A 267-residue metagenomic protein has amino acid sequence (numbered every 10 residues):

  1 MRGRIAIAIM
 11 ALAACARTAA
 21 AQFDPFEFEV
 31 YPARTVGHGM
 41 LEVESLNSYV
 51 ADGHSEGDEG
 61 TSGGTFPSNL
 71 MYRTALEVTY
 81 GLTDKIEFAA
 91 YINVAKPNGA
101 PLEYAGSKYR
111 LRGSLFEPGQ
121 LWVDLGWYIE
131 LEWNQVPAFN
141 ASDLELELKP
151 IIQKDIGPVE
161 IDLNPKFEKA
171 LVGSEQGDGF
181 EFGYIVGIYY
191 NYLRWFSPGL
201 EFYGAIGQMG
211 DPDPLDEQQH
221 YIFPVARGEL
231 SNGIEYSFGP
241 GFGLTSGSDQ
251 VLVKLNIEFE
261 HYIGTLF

Functional and structural regions predicted by a protein language model:
M1-R4: Positively charged n-region of N-terminal signal peptides that target proteins for export
A6-A14: Bacterial N-terminal signal peptides
C15-A21: Sec/Tat signal peptide C-region and signal peptidase I cleavage site
A21-F267: Transmembrane beta-barrel domains of Gram-negative outer membranes and organellar outer membranes
